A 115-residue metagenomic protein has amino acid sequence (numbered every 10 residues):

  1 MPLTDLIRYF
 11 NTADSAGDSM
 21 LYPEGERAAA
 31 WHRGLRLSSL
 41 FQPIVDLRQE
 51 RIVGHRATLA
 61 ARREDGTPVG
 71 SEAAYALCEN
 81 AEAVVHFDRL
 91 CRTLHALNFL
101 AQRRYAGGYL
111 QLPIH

Functional and structural regions predicted by a protein language model:
M1-I7: Cyclic-dinucleotide signaling modules
A13-A76: Active-site core of bacterial EAL-family cyclic-dinucleotide phosphodiesterase domains
H32, E79, R103-Y105: Flexible, charged surface loops at secondary-structure boundaries
A76-L77, V85: N-terminal accessory/assembly segment that mediates macromolecular interactions
E82: Conserved nucleotide-sugar donor-binding catalytic segment
V85-H115: Catalytic core of bacterial c-di-GMP phosphodiesterases, primarily the EAL and HD-GYP domains, capturing alpha-helical
